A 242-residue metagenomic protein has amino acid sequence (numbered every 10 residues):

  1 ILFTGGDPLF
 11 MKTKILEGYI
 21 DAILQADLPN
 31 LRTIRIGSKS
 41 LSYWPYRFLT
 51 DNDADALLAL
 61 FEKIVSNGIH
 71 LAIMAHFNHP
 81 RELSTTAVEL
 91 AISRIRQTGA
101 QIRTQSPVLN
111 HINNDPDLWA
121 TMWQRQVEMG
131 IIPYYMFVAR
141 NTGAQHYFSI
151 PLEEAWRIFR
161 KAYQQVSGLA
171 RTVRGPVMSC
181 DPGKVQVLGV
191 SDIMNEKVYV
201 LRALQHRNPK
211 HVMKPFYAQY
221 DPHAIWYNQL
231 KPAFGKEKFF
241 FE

Functional and structural regions predicted by a protein language model:
L2-D7: Active-site groove signature of glycoside hydrolases
L9-E154, I158-V166: Conserved AdoMet/S-adenosylmethionine-binding subsite of the radical SAM
A120-E242: Auxiliary Fe-S-binding modules of radical SAM enzymes
